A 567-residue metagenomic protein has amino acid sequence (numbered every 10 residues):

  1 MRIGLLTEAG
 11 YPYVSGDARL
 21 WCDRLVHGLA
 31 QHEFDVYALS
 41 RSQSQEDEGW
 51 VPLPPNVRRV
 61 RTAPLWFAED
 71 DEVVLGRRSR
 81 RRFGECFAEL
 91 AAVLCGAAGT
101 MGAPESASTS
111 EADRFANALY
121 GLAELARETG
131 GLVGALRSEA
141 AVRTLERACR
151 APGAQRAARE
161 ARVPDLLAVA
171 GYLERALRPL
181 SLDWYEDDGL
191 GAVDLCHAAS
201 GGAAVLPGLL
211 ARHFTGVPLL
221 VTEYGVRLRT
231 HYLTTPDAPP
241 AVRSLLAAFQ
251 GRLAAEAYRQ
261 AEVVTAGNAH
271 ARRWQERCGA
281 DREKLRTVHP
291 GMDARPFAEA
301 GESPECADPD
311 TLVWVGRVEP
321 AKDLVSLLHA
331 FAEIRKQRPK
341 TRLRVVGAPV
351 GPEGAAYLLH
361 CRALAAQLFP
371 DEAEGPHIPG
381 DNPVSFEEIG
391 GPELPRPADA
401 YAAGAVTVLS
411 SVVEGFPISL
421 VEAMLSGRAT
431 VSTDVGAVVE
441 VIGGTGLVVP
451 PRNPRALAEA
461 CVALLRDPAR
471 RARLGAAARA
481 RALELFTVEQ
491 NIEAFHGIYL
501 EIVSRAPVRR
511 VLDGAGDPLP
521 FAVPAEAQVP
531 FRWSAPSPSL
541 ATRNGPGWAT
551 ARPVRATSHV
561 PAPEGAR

Functional and structural regions predicted by a protein language model:
E146-P179, S244-E299, C306: Donor nucleotide-sugar binding/catalytic pocket of nucleotide-sugar-dependent glycosyltransferases
G301-R335, R342-P349: Conserved donor-binding/catalytic core segment of Leloir-type glycosyltransferases
L358-P392: Nucleotide-activated donor-binding/catalytic signature segment of Leloir-type glycosyltransferases, i.e., the conserved
V412: Aromatic "clamp/platform" in nucleotide-sugar-dependent glycosyltransferases that forms part of the donor/acceptor
A429-S432: Short hydrophobic beta-strand element within catalytic cores of glycosyltransferases and related nucleotide-activated
V435-V448: Short acidic/histidine- and often glycine-rich active-site loop of Leloir-type glycosyltransferases that engages
L447-P454, A463-A469: Conserved acidic donor-binding segment of nucleotide-sugar-dependent glycosyltransferases
A456, R470-L485, N491-E501, V511-G514: A short, well-ordered alpha-helix in the C-terminal region of glycosyltransferases
